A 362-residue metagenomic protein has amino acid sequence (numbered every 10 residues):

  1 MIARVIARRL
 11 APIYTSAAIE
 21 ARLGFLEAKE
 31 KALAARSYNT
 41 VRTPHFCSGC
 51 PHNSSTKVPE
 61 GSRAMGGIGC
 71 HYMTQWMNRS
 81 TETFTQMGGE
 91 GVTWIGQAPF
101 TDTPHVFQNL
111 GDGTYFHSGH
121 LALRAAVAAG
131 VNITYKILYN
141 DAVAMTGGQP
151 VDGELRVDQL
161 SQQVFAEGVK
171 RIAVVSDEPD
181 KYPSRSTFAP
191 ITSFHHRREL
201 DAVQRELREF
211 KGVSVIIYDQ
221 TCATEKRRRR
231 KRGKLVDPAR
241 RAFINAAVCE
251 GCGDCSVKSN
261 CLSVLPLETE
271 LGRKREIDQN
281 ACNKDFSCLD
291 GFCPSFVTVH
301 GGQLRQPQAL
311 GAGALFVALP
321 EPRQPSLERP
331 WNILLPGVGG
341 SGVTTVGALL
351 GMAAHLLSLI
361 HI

Functional and structural regions predicted by a protein language model:
M1, A189-H196, A202-K258: Glycine/aspartate-rich loop-and-adjacent alpha/beta segment that forms the canonical ThDP
M1-T43, S176-K181, R185-E206, S214-Y218 (+1 more regions): Peripheral docking tails and interdomain loops at the edges of cofactor- or intermediate-handling domains
I19-G91, F100-T101: Active-site diphosphate/adenylate-binding microenvironment
T74-S214: Thiamine diphosphate
Y218-T221, K226-R232, E250-P307: Iron-sulfur cluster-binding cysteine motifs and their immediate structural context in ferredoxin-like electron-transfer
A314-P330: A short, basic/flexible loop-to-alpha-helix module at the beginning of a structural domain
L334-P336, A348-L356: Phosphate-binding active sites in nucleotide-utilizing proteins
I360-I362: Conserved small/polar residues in nucleotide/adenosyl-binding loops
